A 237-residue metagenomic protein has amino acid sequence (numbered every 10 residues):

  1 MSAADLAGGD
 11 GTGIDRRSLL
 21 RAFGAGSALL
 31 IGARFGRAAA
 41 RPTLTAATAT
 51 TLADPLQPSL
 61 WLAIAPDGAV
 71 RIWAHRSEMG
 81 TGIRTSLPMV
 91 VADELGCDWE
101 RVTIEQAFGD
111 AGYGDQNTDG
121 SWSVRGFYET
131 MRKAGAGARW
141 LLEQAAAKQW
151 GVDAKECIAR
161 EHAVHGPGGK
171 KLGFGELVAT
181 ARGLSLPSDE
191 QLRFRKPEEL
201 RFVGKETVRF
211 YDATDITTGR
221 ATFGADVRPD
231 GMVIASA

Functional and structural regions predicted by a protein language model:
S2-G32, R41-A237: Cofactor-binding beta-sheet edge motifs in enzyme active sites
G36-A38: Cleavable N-terminal signal peptides
